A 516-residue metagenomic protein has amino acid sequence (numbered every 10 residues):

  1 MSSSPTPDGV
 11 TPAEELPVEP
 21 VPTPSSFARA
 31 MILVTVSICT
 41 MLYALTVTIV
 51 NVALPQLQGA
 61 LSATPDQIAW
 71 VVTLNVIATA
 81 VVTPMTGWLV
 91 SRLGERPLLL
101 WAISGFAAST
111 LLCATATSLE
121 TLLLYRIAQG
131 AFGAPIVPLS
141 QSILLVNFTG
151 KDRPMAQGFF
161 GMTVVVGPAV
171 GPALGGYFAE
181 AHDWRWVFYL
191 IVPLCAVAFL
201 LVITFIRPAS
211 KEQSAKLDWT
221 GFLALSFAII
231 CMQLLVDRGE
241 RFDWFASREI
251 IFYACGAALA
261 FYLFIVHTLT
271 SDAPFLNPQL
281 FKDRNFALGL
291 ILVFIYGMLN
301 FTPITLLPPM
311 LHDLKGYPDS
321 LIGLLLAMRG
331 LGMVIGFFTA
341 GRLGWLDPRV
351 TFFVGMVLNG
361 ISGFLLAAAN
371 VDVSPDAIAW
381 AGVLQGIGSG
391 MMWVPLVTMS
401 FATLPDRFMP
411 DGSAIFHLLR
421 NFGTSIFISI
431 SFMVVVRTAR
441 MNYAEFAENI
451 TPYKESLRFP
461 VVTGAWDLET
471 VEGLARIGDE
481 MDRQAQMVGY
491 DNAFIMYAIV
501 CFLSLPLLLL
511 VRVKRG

Functional and structural regions predicted by a protein language model:
S2-Y43: Cytosolic juxtamembrane N-terminal segment immediately preceding the first transmembrane helix of multi-pass
E19-T23, K151, F199-S226, R241-A246 (+2 more regions): Flexible interhelical linker loops that connect adjacent transmembrane helices in multi-pass membrane transporters
P22, V197, I415, R420-L510: Hydrophobic transmembrane architecture of multi-pass small-molecule transporters
R29-L45, V50-L54, L61-A80, G87 (+11 more regions): 12-transmembrane solute porter fold
N51, P55, I68, S109-C113 (+4 more regions): Membrane-embedded alpha-helical segments in integral membrane proteins
V76, T83-G221: Helix-loop-helix hairpins in multi-pass membrane proteins, especially solute transporters
S118, E180, I203-E212, R241-F242 (+6 more regions): Transmembrane helix-loop junctions in multipass membrane proteins, especially transporters and channels
V192-K211, S226-R238, G256-T270, L505-R512: C-terminal membrane-cytosol helix-exit motif in multi-pass small-molecule transporters
